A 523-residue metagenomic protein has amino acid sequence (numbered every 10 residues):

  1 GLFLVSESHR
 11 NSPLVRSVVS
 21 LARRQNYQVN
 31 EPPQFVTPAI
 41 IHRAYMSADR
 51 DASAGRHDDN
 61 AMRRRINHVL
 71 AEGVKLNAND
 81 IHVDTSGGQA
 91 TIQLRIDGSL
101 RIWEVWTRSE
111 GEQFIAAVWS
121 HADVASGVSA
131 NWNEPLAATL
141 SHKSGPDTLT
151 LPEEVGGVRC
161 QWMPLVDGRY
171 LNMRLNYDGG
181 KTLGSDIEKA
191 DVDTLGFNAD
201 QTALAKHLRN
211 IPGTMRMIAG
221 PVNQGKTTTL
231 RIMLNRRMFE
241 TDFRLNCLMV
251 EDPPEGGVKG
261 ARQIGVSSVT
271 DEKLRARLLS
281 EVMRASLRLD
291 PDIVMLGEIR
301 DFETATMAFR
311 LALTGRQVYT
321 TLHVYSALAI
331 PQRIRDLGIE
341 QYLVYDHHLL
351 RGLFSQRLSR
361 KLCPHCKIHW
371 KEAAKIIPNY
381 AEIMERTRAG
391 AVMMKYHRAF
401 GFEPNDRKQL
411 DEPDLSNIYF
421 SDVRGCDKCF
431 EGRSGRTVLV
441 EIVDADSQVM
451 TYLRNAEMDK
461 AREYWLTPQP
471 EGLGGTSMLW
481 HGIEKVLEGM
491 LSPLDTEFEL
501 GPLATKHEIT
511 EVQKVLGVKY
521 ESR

Functional and structural regions predicted by a protein language model:
L2, S6-Q25, R43-Q224, T228-T229 (+2 more regions): N-terminal "pre-motor" subdomain/linker immediately upstream of P-loop NTPase catalytic cores
S12, D59-N67, G111-W119, N198-T202 (+11 more regions): Amphipathic alpha-helical transducer elements in NTP-driven molecular machines
S20-Q28, E72, L76, A117-V128 (+21 more regions): Conserved, well-folded catalytic cores of nucleic-acid-processing and energy-transducing macromolecular machines
E31-A48: Short proline/glycine- and acidic-rich turn/helix-capping motifs at secondary-structure junctions
K206-R209, G213-M217, L234-L362: Switch/coupling sub-region of P-loop NTPases
Q224, S326-D444: Cys/His-rich Zn2+-binding cysteine-cluster or related metal-binding knuckle/ribbon modules and their
P413-G482: Long, well-ordered amphipathic alpha-helical subdomains in the mid-to-C-terminal portions of large enzyme subunits
